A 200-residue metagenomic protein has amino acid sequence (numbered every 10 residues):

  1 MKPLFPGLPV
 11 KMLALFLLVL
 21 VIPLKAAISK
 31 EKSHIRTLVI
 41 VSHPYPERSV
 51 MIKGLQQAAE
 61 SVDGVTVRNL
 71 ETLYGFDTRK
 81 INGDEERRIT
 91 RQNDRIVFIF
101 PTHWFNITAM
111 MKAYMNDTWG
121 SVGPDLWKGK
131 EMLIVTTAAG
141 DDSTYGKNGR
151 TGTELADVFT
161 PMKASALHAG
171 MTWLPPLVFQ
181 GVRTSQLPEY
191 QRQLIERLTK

Functional and structural regions predicted by a protein language model:
K2-L13: Bacterial N-terminal signal peptides that target proteins for export
L17-G123, I195-T199: N-terminal beta1-alpha1-beta2 submodule of the flavodoxin-like/Rossmannoid cofactor-binding fold
V39, F98, I134-T136, P175: Structural beta-sheet core signal
T66-R68, L174-L177: General small-molecule cofactor/ligand-binding pocket signal
P124-G129: Short, conserved loop/helix-junction motifs that constitute active-site signature segments in enzyme catalytic cores
E131-T172: Short, glycine-/small-residue-rich phosphate/pyrophosphate-handling segment
R150-A156, L187-L198: Short, electropositive alpha-helical surface patch
F179-T184: Active-site rim beta-loop-alpha module in soluble metabolic enzymes
